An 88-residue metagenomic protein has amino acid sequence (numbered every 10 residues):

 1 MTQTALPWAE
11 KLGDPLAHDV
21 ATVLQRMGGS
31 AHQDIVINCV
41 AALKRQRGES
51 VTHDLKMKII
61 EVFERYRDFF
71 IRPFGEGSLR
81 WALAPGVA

Functional and structural regions predicted by a protein language model:
M1-S30, A42-A88: Phospho-regulated, low-complexity intrinsically disordered regions of nuclear gene-regulatory and chromatin-associated
I35-I37: A short acidic, leucine-rich amphipathic alpha-helix
